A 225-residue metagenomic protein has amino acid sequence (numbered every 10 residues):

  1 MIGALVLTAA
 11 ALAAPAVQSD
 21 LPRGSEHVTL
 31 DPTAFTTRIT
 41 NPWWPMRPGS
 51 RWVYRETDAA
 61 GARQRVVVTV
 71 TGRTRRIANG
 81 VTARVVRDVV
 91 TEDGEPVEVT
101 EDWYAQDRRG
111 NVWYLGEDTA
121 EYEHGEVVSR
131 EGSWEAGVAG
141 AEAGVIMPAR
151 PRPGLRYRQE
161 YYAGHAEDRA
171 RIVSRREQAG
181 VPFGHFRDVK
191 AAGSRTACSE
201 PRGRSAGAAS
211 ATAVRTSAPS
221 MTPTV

Functional and structural regions predicted by a protein language model:
M1-A16: Secretory targeting and sorting signals
P15-V225: Conserved functional acidic sites
